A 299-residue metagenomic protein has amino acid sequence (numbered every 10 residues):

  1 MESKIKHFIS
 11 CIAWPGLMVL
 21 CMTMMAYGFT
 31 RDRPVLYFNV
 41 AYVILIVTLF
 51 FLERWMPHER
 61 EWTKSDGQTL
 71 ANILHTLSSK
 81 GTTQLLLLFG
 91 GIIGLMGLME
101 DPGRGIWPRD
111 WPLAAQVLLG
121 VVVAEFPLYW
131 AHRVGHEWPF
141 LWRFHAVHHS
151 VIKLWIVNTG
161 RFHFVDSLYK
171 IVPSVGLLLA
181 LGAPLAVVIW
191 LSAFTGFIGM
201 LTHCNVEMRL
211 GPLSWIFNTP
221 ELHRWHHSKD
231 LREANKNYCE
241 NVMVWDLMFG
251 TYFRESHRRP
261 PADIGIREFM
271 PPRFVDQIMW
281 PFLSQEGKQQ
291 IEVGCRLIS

Functional and structural regions predicted by a protein language model:
M1-G16: N-terminal membrane topogenic signal
C11-P15, F51, F164-V172: Hydrophobic alpha-helical transmembrane bundles that constitute the permease/transmembrane domains of multi-pass
A13-A26, V43-F50, G90-I92: Hydrophobic core of alpha-helical transmembrane segments in multi-pass integral membrane proteins
T23-Y37: Short, hydrophobic transmembrane alpha-helix segments
F38-I46, V188-T195: Hydrophobic core segments of alpha-helical transmembrane domains in multi-pass membrane proteins
V47-L74, G94-P108: Membrane-helix interface linkers and caps
L74-A262: Membrane-embedded catalytic scaffold of the fatty acid hydroxylase/desaturase
L247, H257-S299: Cytosolic-facing loops and C-terminal tails of multi-pass membrane proteins
